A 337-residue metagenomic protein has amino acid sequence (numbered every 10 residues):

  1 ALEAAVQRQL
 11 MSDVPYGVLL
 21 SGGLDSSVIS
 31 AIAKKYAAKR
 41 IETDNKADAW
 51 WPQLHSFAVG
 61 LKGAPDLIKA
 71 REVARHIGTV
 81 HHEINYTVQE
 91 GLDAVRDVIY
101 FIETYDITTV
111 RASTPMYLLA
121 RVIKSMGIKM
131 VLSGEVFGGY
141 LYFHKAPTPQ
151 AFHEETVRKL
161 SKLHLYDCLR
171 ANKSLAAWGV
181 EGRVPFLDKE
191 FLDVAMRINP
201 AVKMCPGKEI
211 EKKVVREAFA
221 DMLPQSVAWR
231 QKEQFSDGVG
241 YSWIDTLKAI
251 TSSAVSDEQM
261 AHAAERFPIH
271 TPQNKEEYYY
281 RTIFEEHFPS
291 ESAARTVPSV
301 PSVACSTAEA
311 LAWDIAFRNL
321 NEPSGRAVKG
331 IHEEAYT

Functional and structural regions predicted by a protein language model:
A1-L223, D237-S252, M260-T337: ATP-dependent adenylate-handling active sites, centered on carboxylate activation for C-N bond formation
P224-Q234: Conserved S-adenosyl-L-methionine
